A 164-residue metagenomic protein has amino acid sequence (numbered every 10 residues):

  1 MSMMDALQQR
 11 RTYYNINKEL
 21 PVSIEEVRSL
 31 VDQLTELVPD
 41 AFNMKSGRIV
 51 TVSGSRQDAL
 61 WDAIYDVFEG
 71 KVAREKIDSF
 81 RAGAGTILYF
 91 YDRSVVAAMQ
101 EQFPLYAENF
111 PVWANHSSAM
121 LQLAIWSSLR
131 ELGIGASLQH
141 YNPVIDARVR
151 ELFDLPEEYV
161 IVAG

Functional and structural regions predicted by a protein language model:
M1-T86: N-terminal amphipathic, basic helical "cap/leader" segment at the start of enzyme domains
T35, F103-E151: Small-aliphatic-rich amphipathic alpha-helix that forms the alpha element of a beta-alpha
G54, F90-S94: Beta-hairpin (beta-strand-turn-beta-strand) motif
G54, R148-V149, L155: Short Asp/Glu-rich motifs
I77-F80, L152-G164: A glycine-rich helix N-cap at a beta->alpha junction
A82, T86, Y91, A119: Short HxH-centered metal-ligating active-site micro-motif
G83-G85, L132, I161-A163: Generic beta-strand structural signal
V95-Q100: Short acidic/His/Gly/Ser-rich catalytic and metal-binding motifs that mark active-site loops of diverse hydrolases
